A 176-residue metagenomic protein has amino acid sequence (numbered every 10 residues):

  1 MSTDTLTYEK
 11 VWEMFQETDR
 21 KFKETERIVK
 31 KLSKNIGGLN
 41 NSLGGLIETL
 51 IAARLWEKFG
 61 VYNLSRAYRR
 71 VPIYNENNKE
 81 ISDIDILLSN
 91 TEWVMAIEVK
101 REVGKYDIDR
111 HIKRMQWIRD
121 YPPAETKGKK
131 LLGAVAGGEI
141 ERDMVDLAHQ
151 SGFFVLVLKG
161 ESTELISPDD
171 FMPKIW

Functional and structural regions predicted by a protein language model:
M1-K58: Amphipathic, low-proline, heptad-repeat alpha-helices and/or compositionally biased low-complexity charged/polar-rich
L55, S82-D107, H111-I112, Q116: Conserved catalytic cores of phosphodiester-cleaving nucleases, focusing on short active-site segments
N63-R69, K127-L132: A short coil-to-beta-strand element that immediately follows conserved catalytic motifs
L64-T91: Active-site metal-binding core of divalent-cation-utilizing nuclease and nuclease-like domains
V71-Y74, V103, I140, S162: Residue-level detector of flexible, active-site-proximal loop/helix-junction positions within diverse enzyme catalytic
D107-E125, G133, G137-D143: Short, charged, amphipathic alpha-helix that recurs within catalytic cores of restriction-modification and other
L131-W176: Domain-level recognition of nuclease-like catalytic cores that cleave nucleotide substrates
